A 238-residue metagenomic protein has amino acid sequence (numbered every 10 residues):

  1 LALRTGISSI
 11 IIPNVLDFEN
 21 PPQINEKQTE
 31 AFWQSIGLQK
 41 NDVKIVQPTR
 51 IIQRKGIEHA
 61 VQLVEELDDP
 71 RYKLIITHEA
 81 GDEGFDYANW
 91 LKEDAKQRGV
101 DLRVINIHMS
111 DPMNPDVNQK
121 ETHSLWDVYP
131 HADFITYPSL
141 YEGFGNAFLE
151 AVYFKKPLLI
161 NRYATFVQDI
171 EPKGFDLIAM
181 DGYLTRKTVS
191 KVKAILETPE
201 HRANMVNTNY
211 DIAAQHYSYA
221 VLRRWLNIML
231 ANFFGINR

Functional and structural regions predicted by a protein language model:
V15: Carbohydrate-associated surface elements
P22-L38, W90: A short helix/loop element that forms part of the nucleotide-sugar donor recognition site in Leloir-type
Q34, Q39-K55, V61-V64, L74-I75: Conserved donor-binding/catalytic core segment of Leloir-type glycosyltransferases
F85-D127: Nucleotide-activated donor-binding/catalytic signature segment of Leloir-type glycosyltransferases, i.e., the conserved
M109, V167-K193: Change "using UDP/GDP/dTDP sugars" to "using nucleotide sugars
I135-T136: A short hydrophobic beta-strand element within the catalytic core of glycosyltransferases that build diverse glycans
L140: Aromatic "clamp/platform" in nucleotide-sugar-dependent glycosyltransferases that forms part of the donor/acceptor
E197-A231: A charged, aromatic-enriched C-terminal amphipathic alpha-helix characteristic of glycosyltransferases across folds
